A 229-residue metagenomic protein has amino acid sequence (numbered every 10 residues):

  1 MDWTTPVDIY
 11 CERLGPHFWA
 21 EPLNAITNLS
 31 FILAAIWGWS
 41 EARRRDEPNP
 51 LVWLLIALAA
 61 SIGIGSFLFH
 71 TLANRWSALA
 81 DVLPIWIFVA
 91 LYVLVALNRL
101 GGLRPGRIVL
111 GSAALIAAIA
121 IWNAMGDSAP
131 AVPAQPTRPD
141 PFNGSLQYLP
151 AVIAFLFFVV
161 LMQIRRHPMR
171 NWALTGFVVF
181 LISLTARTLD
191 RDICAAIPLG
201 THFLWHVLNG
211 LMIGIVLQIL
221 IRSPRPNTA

Functional and structural regions predicted by a protein language model:
M1-A229: Multi-pass alpha-helical transmembrane bundles in non-GPCR membrane proteins that perform intramembrane catalysis
